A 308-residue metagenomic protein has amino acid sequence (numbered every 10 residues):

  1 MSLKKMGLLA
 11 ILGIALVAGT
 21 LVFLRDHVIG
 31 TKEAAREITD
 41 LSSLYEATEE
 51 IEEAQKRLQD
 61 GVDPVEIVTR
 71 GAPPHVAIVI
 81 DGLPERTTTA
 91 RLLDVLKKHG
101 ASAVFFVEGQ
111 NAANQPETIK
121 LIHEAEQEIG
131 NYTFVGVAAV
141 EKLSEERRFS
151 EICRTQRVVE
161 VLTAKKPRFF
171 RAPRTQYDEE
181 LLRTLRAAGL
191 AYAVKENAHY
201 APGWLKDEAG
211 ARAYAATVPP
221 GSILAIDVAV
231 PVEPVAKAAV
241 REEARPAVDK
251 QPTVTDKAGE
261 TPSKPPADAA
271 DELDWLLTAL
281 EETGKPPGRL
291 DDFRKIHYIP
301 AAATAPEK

Functional and structural regions predicted by a protein language model:
M1-A77, D94-A103, P219-K308: Terminal accessory/targeting
E33, E37, L181-V218, G284-H297: His/Asp/Glu-enriched short active-site or ligand-binding loop at hydrolase and phosphoryl-transfer sites
S42-V140, V158-V161, K165-K166, P286: Active-site beta->alpha N-cap acidic-glycine motif
G61-P64, T87-R91, A112-E124, T175-L182 (+2 more regions): Alpha-helical scaffolding within the catalytic cores of extracellular/periplasmic polymer-degrading hydrolases
P74-H75, T87-R91, E117, R147-S150 (+4 more regions): Extracytoplasmic/secreted proteins, especially bacterial periplasmic and envelope-associated proteins
I80-G82, V107-Q110, N131-T133, R171-R174 (+3 more regions): A cross-domain feature marking catalytic cores of carbohydrate-active enzymes and several ubiquitous metabolic/repair
K97-F106, E128, E145-D178, Y214-D227 (+1 more regions): CE4/NodB-like, metal-dependent polysaccharide N-deacetylase domain that modifies extracellular/periplasmic N-acetylated
V137-L143, E233-P234: A short acidic, helix-capping loop that chelates divalent metal ions and anchors anionic groups
